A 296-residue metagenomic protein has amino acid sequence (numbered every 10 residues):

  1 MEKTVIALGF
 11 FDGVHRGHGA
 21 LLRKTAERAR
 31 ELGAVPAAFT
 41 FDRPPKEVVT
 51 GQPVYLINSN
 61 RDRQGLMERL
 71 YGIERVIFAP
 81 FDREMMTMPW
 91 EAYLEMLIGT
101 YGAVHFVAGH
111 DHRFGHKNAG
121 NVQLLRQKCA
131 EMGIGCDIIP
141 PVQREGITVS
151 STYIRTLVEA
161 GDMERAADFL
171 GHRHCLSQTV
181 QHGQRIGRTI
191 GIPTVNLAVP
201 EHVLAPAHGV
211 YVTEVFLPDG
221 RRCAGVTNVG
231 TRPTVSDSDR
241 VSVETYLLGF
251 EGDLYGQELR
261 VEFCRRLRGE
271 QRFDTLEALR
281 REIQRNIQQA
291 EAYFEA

Functional and structural regions predicted by a protein language model:
M1-S59: N-terminal catalytic cores of NTP/NDP-binding nucleotidyl/phosphoryl-transfer enzymes
H15, M67, F106, A166 (+2 more regions): Residue-level signal for inorganic ion chemistry
A38, F78, I138-I139: A structural preference for short, hydrophobic beta-strand core positions in alpha/beta folds
E47-M132: N-terminal Rossmann-like or analogous alpha/beta NTP/dinucleotide-binding catalytic cores that position adenine
C129-T231: Glycine-rich, Lys/Arg-enriched anion-binding loops that position phosphate/diphosphate groups for phosphoryl
G183-A296: Phosphate/ribose-recognition catalytic cores of enzymes acting on nucleotide-derived substrates
